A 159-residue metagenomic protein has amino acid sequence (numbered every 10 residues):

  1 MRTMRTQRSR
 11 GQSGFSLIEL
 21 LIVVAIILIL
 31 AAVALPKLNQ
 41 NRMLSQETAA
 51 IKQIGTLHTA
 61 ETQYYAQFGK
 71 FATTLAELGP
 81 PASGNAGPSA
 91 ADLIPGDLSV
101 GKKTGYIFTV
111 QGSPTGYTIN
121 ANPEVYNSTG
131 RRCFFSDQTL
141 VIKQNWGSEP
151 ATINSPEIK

Functional and structural regions predicted by a protein language model:
M1-F15: N-terminal leader/signal peptides at the extreme start of proteins
G11-L38: N-terminal single-pass transmembrane signal-anchor helix
V24, I51, H58: Conserved catalytic core of two-component sensor histidine kinases
K37-I54: Aliphatic-rich helix starts adjacent to a transmembrane/signal segment
T59-G130, S136-T139, W146, N154-K159: Extracellular/periplasmic head regions of type IV pilus-like filament subunits
